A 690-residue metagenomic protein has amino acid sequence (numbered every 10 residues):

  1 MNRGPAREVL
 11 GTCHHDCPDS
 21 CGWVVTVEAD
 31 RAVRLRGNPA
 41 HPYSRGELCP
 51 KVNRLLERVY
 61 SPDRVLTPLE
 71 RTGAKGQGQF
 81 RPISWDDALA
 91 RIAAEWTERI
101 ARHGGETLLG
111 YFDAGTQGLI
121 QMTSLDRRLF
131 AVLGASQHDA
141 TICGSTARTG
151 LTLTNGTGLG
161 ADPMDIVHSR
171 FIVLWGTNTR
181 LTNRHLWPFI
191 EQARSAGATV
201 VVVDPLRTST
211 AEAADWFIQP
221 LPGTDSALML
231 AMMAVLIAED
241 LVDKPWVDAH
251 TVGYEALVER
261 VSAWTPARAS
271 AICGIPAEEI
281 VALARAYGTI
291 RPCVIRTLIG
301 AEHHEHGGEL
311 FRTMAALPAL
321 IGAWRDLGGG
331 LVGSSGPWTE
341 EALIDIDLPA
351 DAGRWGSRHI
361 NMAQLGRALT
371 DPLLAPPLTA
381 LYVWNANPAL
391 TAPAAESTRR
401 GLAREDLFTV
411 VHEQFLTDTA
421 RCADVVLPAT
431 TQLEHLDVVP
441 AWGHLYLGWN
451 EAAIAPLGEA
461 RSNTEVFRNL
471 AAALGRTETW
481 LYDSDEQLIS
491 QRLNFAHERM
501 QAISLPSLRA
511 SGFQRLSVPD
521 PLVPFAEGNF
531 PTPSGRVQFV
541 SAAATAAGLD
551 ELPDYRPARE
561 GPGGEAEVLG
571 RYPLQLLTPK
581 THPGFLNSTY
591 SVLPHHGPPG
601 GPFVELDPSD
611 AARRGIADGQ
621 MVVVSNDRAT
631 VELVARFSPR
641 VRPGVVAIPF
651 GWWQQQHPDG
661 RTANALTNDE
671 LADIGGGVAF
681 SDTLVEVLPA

Functional and structural regions predicted by a protein language model:
M1-E239, P276, W384, A612 (+1 more regions): N-terminal export/assembly segments and adjacent metallocofactor-ligating motifs of anaerobic energy-metabolism
T12, T398-R399, R404-F408, H412-L416 (+2 more regions): Phosphate/diphosphate-binding loops
L89-L108, D162-R170, R260, V281-V294 (+1 more regions): Glycine-rich phosphate/diphosphate-binding loops that line cofactor/substrate pockets in enzymes
M122-E191, A196-V203, T210, S226-L230 (+4 more regions): Extended redox/cofactor-interaction regions of prokaryotic respiratory oxidoreductases
A213-P220, T430-L433, L445-L457: Short beta-alpha connecting loops at secondary-structure transitions that line or flank enzyme active sites
M232, H250-L365: Active-site phosphate/pyrophosphate-binding segments
A249-T251, G330-E341, D483-H497, K580 (+1 more regions): A glycine-rich phosphate-binding loop feature that marks nucleotide/adenosyl-phosphate handling sites
L457, S462-S511, N587, L593-E605 (+1 more regions): Long, contiguous, secondary-structure-rich segments that constitute the structural scaffold of globular domains
